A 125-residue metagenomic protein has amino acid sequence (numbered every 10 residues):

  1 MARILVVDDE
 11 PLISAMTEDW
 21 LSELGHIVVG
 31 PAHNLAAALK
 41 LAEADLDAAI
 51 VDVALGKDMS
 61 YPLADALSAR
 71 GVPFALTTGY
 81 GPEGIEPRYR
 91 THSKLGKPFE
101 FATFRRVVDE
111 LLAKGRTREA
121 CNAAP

Functional and structural regions predicted by a protein language model:
A2-P11, T17: Conserved acidic segment of CheY-like receiver
M16-L21, F104: Short hydrophobic helical patches associated with two-component signaling proteins
H26-H33: Short hydrophobic/Thr-rich beta-strand motif most characteristic of the beta2 strand and flanking loop of CheY-like
D45-I50: Active-site beta3 strand of CheY-like receiver
V51-S68: Conserved phosphotransfer microenvironments
P62, A69, Y80-K97, A102 (+1 more regions): Alpha4 helix (beta4-alpha4-beta5 surface) of REC/receiver domains from two-component response regulators
G84, F99-P125: C-terminal output helix
